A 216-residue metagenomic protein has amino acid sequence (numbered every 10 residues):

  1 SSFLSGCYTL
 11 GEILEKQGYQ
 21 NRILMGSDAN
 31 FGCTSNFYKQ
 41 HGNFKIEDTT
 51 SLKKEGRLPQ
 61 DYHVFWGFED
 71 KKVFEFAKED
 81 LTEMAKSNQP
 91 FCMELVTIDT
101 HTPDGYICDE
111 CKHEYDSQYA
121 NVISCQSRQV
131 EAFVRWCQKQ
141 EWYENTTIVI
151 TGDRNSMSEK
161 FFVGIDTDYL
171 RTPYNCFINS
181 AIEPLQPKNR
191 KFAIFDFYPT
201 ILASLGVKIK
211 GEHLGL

Functional and structural regions predicted by a protein language model:
S1-L216: Solvent-exposed soluble domains appended to multi-pass membrane proteins
